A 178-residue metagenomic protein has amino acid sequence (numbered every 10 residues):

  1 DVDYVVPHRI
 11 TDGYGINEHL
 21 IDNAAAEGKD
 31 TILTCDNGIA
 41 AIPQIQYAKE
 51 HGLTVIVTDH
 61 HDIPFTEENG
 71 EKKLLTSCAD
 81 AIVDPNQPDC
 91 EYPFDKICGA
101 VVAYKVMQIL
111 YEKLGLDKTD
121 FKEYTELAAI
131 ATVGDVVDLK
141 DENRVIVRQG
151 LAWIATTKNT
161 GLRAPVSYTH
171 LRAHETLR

Functional and structural regions predicted by a protein language model:
D1-E67, V83: N-terminal small/polar loop signature for handling phosphorylated ligands or for N-terminal nucleophile
V2, E27-D30, E50-L53, S77-A79 (+3 more regions): Short coil/turn connectors at secondary-structure junctions
D3, D22, A100-Q108, A131-G134 (+2 more regions): Predominant activation on well-ordered alpha-helical scaffold segments within soluble catalytic domains
Y14-E18, P43-Y47, T66-C78, F94-K96 (+1 more regions): Short acidic, glycine/serine/threonine-rich loops at helix termini
L74-L116, F121-I130: Short alpha-helices
L116-F121, N159-V166, R172: Flexible, glycine/charged-enriched surface loops at secondary-structure junctions
D117-T157: Charge-patterned, long linear interaction tracts outside catalytic cores
H170-R178: Single conserved hydrophobic/aromatic residue that forms the stacking wall/gate of nucleotide- or nucleobase-binding
